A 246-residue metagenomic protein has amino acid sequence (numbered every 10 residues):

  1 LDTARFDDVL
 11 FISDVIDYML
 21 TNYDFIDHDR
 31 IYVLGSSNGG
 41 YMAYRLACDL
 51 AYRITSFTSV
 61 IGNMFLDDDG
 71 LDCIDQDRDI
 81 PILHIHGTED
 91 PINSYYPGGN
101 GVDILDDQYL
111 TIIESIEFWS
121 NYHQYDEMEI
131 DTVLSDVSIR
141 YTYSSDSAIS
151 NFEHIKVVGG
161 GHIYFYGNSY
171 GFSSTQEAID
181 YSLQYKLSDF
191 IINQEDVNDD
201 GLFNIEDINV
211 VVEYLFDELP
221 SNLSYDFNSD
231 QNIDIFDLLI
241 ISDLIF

Functional and structural regions predicted by a protein language model:
L1-N38, C48, R53: Gly/Ser-rich "nucleophile elbow"/oxyanion-hole loop immediately N-terminal to the catalytic nucleophile in hydrolases
D2-L10, C48, D106-I113, N168-S173 (+2 more regions): Soluble non-cytosolic domains of exported or imported proteins
D17-D24, A47-Y52, S120-Q124, L183-L187 (+2 more regions): Sec-exported extracytoplasmic/periplasmic mature domains
F25-D27, L34, N38, D49-Y52 (+2 more regions): Extracellular/periplasmic catalytic domains that process cell-envelope and extracellular macromolecules
M42-L46: Hydrolases whose catalytic domains are alpha/beta-hydrolase-1, hotdog thioesterase, or metallo-beta-lactamase-like
T55-S138, T142-I149: The feature captures the conserved acid-bearing segment of alpha/beta-hydrolase catalytic domains
I116-I191: Alpha/beta-hydrolase-fold serine-hydrolase catalytic core, especially in secreted/extracellular enzymes
S188-F246: Cellulosome-associated attachment modules in secreted, modular CAZymes
